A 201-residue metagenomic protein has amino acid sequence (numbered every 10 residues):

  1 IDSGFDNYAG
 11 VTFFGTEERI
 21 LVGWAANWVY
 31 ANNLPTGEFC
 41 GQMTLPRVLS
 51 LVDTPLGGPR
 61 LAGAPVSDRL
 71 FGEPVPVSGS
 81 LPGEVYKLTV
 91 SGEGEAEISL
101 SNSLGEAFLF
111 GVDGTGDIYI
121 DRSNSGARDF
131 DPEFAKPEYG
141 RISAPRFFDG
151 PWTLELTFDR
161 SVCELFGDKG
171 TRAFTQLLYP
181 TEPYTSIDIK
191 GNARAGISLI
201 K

Functional and structural regions predicted by a protein language model:
I1-K201: Beta-rich accessory regions
